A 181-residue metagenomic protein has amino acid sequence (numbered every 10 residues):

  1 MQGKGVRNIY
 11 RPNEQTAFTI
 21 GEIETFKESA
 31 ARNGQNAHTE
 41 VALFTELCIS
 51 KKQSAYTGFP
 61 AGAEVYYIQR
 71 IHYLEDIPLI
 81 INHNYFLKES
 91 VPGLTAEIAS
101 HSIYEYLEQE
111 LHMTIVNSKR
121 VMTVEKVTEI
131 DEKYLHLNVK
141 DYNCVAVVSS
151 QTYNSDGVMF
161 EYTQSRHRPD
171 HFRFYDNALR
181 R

Functional and structural regions predicted by a protein language model:
M1-A61, V91-H101, E105-V116, R173-R181: HTH-adjacent hinge/linker in prokaryotic transcriptional regulators
G34-Q35, I81-E89: Acidic/polar active-site rim loop that often engages polyanionic ligands
F44-E46, I71, Q151: Residue-level recognition of beta-strand microenvironments
G58-A61, L74, F86-S90, A96-E97 (+1 more regions): C-terminal regulatory/effector modules of DNA-binding transcriptional regulators
E64-Y67: A short beta-strand signature within small-molecule sensing/ligand-binding domains used in signal transduction
Y73-I80: Catalytic strand-loop segment that frames the active site of acyl-thioester-processing enzymes
I80-I81, Y162: Short glycine-/small-residue motifs
